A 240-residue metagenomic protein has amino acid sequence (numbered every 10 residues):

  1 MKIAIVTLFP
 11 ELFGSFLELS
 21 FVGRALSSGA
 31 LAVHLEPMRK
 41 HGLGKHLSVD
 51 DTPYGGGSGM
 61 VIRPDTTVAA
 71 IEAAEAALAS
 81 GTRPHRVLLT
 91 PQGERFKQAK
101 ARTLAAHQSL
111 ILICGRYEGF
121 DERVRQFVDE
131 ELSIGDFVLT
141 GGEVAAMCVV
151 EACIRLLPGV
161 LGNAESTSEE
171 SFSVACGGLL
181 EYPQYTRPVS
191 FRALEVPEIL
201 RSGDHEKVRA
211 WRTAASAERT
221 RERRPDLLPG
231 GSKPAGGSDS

Functional and structural regions predicted by a protein language model:
M1-K40: Glycine-rich, flexible N-terminal cofactor/catalytic loop recognition
A4-V6, H34-E36, V87, L110-I111 (+1 more regions): Hydrophobic/aromatic beta-strand patches that form the interior of the parallel beta-sheet core in alpha/beta enzyme
L19-V22, M38, V49-Y54, T67 (+1 more regions): Metabolite-binding pocket within alpha/beta catalytic cores that recognizes anionic/polar moieties
L43-K45, D50, Y54-A69: A short aromatic-anchored loop/beta-hairpin motif
G57, G115, D204: Conserved RecA-like P-loop NTPase ATPase core
I62-C114, D121: S-adenosyl-L-methionine/SAH cofactor-binding core of RNA-modifying enzymes
F120, V124-A175: Structured adenosyl-cofactor binding patch, chiefly the S-adenosyl-L-methionine
C176-G231, G236: Long, charged alpha-helical interface segments
